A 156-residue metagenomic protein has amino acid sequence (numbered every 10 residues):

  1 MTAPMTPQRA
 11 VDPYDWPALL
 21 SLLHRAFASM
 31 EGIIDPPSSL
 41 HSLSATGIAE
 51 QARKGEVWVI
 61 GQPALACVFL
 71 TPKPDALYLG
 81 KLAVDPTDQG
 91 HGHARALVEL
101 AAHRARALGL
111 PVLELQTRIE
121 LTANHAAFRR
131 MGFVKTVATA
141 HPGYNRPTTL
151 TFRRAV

Functional and structural regions predicted by a protein language model:
M5-P7: Extreme N-terminal starter segment of soluble prokaryotic enzymes
A10-T87, V98-L100, R104, T139-H141 (+1 more regions): Acetyl-CoA-dependent GNAT
M30, H91, L108-P111: Short coil/turn segments at alpha/beta junctions that flank glycine-rich nucleotide-binding fingerprints
D85-T87, H91, I119-E120: Active-site acidic-Proline motif in GNAT/NAT acetyltransferases
R95: Residues forming the Rossmann-fold NAD(P)(H) cofactor-binding site
A105-T117: Conserved GNAT acetyl-CoA-binding A-motif
Q116-T117, R129-T151: Conserved catalytic-core motifs of GNAT/GCN5-like acyltransferases
N124: Helix-turn-helix
